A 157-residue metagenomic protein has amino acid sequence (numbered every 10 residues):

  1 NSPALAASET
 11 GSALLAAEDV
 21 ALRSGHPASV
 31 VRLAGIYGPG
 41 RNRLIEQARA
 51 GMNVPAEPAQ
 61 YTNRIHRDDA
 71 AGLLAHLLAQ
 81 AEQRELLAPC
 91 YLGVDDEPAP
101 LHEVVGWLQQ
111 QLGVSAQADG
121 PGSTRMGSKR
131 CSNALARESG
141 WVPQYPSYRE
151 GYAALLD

Functional and structural regions predicted by a protein language model:
N1-A6, I36-G40: Conserved catalytic-site region of short-chain dehydrogenase/reductase
L5-S29: Active-site Tyr-X1-5-Lys
A13, V30-I36, R43-E46, A56-L78: Substrate-positioning beta->alpha
L14-E18, N42, P98, H102 (+2 more regions): Short, surface-exposed alpha-helical segments at coil->helix boundaries
V30, R64, P98, R130-C131: Short aromatic/basic micro-patch
Q47-E57, V114-A118: A short C-terminal helix-loop "cap" of Rossmann-like NAD(P)-dependent dehydrogenase/epimerase domains
A71-L73, Q80-G127: Mid/C-terminal beta-alpha module of Rossmann-like enzyme folds, strongest in SDR-family dehydrogenases/epimerases
T124-D157: C-terminal amphipathic/interface module of NAD(P)-dependent oxidoreductases and related NAD-binding regulators
